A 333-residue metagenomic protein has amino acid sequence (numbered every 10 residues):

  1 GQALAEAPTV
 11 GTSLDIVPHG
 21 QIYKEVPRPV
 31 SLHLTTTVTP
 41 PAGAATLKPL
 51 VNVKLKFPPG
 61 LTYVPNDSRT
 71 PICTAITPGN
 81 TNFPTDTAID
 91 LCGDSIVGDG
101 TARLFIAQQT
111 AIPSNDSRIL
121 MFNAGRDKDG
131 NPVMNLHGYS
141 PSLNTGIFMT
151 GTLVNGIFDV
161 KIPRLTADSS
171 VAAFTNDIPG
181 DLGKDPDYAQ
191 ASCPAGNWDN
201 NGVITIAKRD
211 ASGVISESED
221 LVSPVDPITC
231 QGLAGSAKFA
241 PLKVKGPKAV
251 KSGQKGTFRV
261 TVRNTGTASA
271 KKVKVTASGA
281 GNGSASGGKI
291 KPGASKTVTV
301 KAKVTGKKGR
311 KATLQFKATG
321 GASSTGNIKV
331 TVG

Functional and structural regions predicted by a protein language model:
L4-S236, P247, G333: Ser/Thr/Pro/Gly-rich, low-complexity intrinsically disordered stalk/linker tracts of secreted and surface-exposed
R28-L34, T46-P49, W198, S252-R259 (+2 more regions): Short, solvent-exposed loop/turn segments enriched in Ser/Thr/Gly
K48-L50, T267-K272: Short acidic/proline- and small/hydrophobic-mixed sequence motifs that coincide with surface turns and coil-to-beta
F57-L61, S278-G283: Short, solvent-exposed loop/linker segments at beta-strand-coil boundaries, enriched for Pro/Gly and Ser/Thr
G235-K245, G283: Proline-enriched interdomain boundary motifs that mark the N-terminal boundary and often initiate the first structured
V262-G266: Asparagine-centered strand-capping/turn motif at beta-strand->loop junctions
N282-G306: Intrinsically disordered, low-complexity Pro/Gly/Ser/Thr-rich segments with frequent PxxP/GP/PP motifs and embedded
T305-G333: Terminal connector regions
